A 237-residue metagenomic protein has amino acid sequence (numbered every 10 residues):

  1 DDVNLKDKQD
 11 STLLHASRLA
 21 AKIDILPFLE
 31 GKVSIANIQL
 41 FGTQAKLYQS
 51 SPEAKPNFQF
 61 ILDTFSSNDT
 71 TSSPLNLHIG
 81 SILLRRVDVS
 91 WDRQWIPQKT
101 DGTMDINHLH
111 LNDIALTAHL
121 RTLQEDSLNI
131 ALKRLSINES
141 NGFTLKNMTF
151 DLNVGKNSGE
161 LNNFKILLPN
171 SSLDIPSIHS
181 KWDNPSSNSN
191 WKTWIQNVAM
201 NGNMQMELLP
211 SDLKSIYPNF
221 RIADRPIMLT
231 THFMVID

Functional and structural regions predicted by a protein language model:
D1-K6, I130-L135, L145-N147, G159: N-terminal amphipathic/hydrophobic interface segments
D2-S127, F143, N170-A199, Q205-I216: Secondary-structure transition motifs
L13, F28, I222, T230-D237: Short, intrinsically disordered, charge-balanced linker/junction segments flanking boundaries in proteins
I114, M148, I227-L229: Hydrophobic, lipid-facing positions within transmembrane beta-strands of outer-membrane proteins
R121, F150-V154, F233-M234: Short, exposed beta-strand/loop patches in secreted or surface proteins that constitute
G142, A223-R225: Short sequence motifs at beta-strands and strand-loop junctions characteristic of Gram-negative outer-membrane
S158-L161, D237: Repeated loop/turn-to-beta-strand initiation elements of outer-membrane beta-barrel proteins
N162-K165, N203: Transmembrane beta-strands of outer-membrane beta-barrel proteins
